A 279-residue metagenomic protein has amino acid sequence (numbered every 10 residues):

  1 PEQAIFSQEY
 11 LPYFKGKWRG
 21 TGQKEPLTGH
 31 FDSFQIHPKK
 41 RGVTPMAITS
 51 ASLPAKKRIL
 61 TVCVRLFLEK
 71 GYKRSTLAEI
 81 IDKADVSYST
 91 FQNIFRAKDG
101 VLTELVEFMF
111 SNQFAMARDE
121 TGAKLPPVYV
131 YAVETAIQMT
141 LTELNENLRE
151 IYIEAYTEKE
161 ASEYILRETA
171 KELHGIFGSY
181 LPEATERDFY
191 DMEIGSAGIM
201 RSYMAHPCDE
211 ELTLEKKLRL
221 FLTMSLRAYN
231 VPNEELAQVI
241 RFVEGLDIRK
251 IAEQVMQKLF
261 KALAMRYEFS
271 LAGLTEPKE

Functional and structural regions predicted by a protein language model:
E2-P12: Extreme N-terminal basic, low-complexity initiation segments that serve as generic localization/processing leaders
K15-K17, E25-V43, S179, D209-E279: C-terminal peripheral helix-coil segments that are non-catalytic and often amphipathic
H30-K70, L77-K83: Basic, helix-initiating cap at the start of DNA-binding domains
R58, V62-K70, N112, M116 (+2 more regions): Solvent-exposed, amphipathic alpha-helical segments
L66-G100, E104: Helix-turn-helix
E104, A115-L148, E158, L166-A170: Hydrophobic alpha-helical connector segments
R149-E154, E234-Q238: Short, hydrophobic secondary-structure boundary micro-motifs
E154-C208, L212, K216-T223: Amphipathic alpha-helical packing segments from all-alpha helical-bundle domains
